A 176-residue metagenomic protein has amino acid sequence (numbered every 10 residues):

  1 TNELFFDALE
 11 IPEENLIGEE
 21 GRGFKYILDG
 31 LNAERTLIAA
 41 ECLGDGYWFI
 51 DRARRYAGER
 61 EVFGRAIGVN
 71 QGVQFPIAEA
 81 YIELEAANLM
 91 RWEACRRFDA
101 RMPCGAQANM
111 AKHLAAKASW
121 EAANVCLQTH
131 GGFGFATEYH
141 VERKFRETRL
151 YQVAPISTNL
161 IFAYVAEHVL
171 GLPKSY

Functional and structural regions predicted by a protein language model:
E3-L9, E13, E19-R22, Y26-Y176: Alpha-helical interface subdomain recognition
